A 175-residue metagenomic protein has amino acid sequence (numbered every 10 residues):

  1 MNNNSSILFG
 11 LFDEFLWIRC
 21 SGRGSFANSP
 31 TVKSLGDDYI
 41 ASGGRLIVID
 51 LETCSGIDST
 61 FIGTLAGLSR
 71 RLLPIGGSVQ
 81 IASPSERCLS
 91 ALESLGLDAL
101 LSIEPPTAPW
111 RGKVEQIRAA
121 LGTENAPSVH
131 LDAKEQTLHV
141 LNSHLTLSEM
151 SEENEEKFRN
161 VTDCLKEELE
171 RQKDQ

Functional and structural regions predicted by a protein language model:
M1-T53, R70-Q175: STAS-like cytosolic regulatory interaction modules
G56: Residues immediately C-terminal
L65-S69: Histidine-anchored nucleotide/phosphate-binding helix
